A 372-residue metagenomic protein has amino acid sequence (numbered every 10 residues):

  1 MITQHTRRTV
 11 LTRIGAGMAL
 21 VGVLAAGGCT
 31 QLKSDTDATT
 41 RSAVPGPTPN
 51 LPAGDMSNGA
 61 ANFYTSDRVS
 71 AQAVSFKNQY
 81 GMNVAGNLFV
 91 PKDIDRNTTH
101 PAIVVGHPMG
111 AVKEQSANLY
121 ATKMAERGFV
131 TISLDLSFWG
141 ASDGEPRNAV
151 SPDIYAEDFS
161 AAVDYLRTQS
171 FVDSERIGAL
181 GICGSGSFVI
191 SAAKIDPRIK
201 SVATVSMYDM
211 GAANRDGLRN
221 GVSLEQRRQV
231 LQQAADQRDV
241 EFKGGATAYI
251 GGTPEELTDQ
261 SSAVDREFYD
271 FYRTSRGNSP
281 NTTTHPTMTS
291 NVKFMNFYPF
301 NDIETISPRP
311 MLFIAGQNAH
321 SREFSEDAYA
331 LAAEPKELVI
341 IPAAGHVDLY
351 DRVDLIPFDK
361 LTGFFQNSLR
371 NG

Functional and structural regions predicted by a protein language model:
M1-T9, I14-L24: N-terminal secretory signal peptides
A53-T98: N-terminal cap/lid segment of alpha/beta-hydrolase-fold proteins
M124-A141: Conserved alpha/beta-hydrolase
A149-Q169: Alpha/beta-hydrolase active-site loop
I190-D270: Alpha/beta-hydrolase-fold enzymes
Q233-E304, P308, H320: Alpha/beta-hydrolase
F313-A315: Short beta-strand/loop motif that positions the catalytic acidic residue of the alpha/beta-hydrolase fold
A344-D354: Catalytic histidine-centered segment of alpha/beta-hydrolase-like enzymes
